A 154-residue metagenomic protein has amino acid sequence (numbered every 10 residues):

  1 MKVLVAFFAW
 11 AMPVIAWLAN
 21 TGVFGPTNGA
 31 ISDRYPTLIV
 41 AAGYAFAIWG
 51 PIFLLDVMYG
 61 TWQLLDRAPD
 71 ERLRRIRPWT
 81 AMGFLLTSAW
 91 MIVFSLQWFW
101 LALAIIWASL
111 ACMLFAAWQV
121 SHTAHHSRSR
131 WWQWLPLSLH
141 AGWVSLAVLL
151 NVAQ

Functional and structural regions predicted by a protein language model:
M1-F7, W49: N-terminal membrane topogenic signal
A9-P26: Alpha-helical transmembrane segments of multi-pass membrane proteins
D33-I48, W132-S138: Short aromatic-rich membrane-water interface segments that cap or initiate transmembrane helices in multi-pass membrane
V40-W62: Hydrophobic alpha-helical transmembrane segments in multi-pass integral membrane proteins
D70-T80: Membrane-interfacial loop-to-transmembrane alpha-helix junctions, especially the N-terminal start
A89-A104: Membrane-interface helix caps and helix-loop-helix hairpins in membrane proteins
A108-W118: Alpha-helical transmembrane segments and their membrane-interface exit regions
S129-Q154: A mid-sequence, solvent-exposed acidic-amphipathic segment
